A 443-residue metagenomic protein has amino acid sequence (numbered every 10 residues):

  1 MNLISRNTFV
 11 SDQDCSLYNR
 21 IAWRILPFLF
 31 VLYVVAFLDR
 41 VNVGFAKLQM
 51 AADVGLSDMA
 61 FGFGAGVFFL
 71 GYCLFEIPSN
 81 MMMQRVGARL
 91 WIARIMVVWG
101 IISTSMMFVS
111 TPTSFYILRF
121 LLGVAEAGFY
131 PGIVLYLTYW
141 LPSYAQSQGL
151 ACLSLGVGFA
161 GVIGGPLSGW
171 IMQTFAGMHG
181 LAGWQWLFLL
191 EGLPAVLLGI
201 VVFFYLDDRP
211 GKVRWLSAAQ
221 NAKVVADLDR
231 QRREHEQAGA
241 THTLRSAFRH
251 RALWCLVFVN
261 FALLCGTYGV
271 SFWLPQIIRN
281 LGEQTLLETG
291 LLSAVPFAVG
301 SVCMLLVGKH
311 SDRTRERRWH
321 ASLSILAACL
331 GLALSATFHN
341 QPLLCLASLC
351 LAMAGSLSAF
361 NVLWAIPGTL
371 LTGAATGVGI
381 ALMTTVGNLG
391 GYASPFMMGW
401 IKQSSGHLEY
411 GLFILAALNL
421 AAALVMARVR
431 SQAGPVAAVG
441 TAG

Functional and structural regions predicted by a protein language model:
V43-G44, R245-M304, F360, W364 (+1 more regions): Extracytoplasmic gate region of multi-pass secondary transporters
G55, G87, F108-S114, A125 (+4 more regions): Helix-breaking motifs and short loop linkers at transmembrane-helix boundaries and internal kinks in secondary membrane
L74-T113: Conserved MFS/SLC helix-loop-helix module at the cytosolic interface between two early adjacent transmembrane helices
F75-G87, C303-E316: Helix-to-loop junctions at the C-terminal end of transmembrane segments in multipass secondary transporters
Q84-M96, D312-I325: Cytoplasmic membrane-interface "Motif A"-like loop-to-helix N-cap segments of 12-TM Major Facilitator Superfamily
L118-L155: Cytoplasmic helix-loop-helix junction between adjacent transmembrane helices in 12-TM secondary transporters
L150-M172, P194-A195, T384-S394: Glycine-rich segments within core transmembrane alpha-helices of 12-TM secondary carriers
R317-I366: C-terminal transmembrane helical hairpin of 12-TM major facilitator-type secondary transporters
